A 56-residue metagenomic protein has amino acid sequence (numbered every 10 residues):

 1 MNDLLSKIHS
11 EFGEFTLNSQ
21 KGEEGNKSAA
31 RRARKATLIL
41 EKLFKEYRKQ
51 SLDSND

Functional and structural regions predicted by a protein language model:
M1-E11: Short amphipathic alpha-helical heptad-repeat segments
N2, L52-D56: Membrane-interface helix-loop junctions in multi-pass transporters/channels
F12, T16-S19, E41-F44, R48-S51: A structural signal for well-ordered alpha-helices, especially hydrophobic packing surfaces of coiled-coils
A30-K35: Short, charged, amphipathic alpha-helical segments
A36-L40: A short structural micro-motif
